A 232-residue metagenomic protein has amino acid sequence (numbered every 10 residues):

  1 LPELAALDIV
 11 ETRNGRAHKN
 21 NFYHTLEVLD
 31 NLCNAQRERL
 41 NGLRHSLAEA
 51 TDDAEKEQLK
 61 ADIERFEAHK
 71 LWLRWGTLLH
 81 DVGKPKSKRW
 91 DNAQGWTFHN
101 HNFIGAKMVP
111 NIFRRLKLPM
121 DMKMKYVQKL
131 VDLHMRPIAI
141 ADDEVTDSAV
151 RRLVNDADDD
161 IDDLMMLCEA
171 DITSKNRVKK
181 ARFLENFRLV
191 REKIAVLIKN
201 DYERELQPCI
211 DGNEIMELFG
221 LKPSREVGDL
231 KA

Functional and structural regions predicted by a protein language model:
L1, G76-T77, V82, H134-R136 (+2 more regions): Core structural elements
L1, L118-V127, K222-D229: Short, surface-exposed acidic
L1-E38: Long, charged alpha-helical interface segments
E3, D163-M166, E226: Residue-level recognition of specific faces of alpha-helices
L7-V10, H45-T51, M124-H134, D147-A149 (+3 more regions): A glycine-rich phosphate-binding loop feature that marks nucleotide/adenosyl-phosphate handling sites
N14, N20-Y23, N34, G42 (+1 more regions): Divalent metal-dependent catalytic cores for phosphoryl transfer on phosphate-bearing substrates
V109-R115, S174-A232: Charged substrate- and nucleic-acid-binding regions of tRNA-handling and nucleotidyl-transfer enzymes, centered on
